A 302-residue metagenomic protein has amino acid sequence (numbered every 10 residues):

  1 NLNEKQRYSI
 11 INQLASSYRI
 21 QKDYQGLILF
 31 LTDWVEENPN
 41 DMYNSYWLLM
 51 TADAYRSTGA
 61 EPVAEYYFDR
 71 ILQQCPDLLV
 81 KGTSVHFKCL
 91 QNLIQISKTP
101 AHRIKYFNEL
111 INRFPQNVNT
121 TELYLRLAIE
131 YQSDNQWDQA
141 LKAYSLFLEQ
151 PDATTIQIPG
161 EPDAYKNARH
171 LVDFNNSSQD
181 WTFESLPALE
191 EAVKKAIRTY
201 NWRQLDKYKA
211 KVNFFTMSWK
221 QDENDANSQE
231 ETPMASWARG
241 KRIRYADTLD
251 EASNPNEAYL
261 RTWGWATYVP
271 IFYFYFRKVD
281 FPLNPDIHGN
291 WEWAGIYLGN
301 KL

Functional and structural regions predicted by a protein language model:
N1-N175: Alpha-helical protein-protein interaction scaffolds
Y55, A196-I197, K209: Generic structural signal for hydrophobic core residues of well-folded globular domains
I71, V193-I197, M234, A238: Hydrophobic, Leu/Ile/Phe/Ala-enriched alpha-helical segments that form helix-helix packing faces
L127, Y131, Q136-W137, R242-L302: Exposed beta-sheet edge and beta->alpha loop/turn motif
P162-Y165, P187-A188, D206-Y259, W263: Short solvent-exposed beta->alpha transition segments
H170-P187: Solvent-exposed, charged amphipathic helical/linker segments at domain boundaries
T182-N201: Short, aromatic-enriched amphipathic alpha-helices that serve as compact interaction elements
